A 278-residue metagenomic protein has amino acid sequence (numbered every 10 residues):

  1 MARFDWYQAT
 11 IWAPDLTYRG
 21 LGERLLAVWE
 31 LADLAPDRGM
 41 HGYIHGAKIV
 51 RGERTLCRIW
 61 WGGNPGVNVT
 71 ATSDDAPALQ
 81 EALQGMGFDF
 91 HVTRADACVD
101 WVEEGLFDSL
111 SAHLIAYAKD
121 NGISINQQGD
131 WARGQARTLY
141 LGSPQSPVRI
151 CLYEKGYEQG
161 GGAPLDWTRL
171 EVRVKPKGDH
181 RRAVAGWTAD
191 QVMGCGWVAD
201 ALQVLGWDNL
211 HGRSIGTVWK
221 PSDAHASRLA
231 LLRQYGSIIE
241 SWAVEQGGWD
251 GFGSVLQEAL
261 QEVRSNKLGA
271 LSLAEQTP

Functional and structural regions predicted by a protein language model:
M1-S222, A230-P278: Structured, helix-rich domain cores that form ligand/interaction pockets
